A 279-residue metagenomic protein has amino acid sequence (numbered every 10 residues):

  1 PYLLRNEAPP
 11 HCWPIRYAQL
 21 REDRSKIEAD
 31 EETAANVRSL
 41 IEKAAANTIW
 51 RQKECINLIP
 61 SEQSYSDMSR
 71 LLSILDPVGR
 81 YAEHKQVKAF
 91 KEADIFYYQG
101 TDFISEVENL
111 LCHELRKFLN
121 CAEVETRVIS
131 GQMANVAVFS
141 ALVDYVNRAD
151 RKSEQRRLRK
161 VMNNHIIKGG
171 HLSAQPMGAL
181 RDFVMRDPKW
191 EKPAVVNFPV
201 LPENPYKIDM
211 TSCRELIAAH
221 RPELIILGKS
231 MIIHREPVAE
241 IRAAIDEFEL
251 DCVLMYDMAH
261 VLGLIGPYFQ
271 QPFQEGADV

Functional and structural regions predicted by a protein language model:
P1-L110: N-terminal glycine-rich, Lys/His-bearing helix-loop that initiates the first secondary-structure elements of many
D23-A29, F103-E106, L110-V279: Conserved PLP-enzyme active-site core in the AAT-like
